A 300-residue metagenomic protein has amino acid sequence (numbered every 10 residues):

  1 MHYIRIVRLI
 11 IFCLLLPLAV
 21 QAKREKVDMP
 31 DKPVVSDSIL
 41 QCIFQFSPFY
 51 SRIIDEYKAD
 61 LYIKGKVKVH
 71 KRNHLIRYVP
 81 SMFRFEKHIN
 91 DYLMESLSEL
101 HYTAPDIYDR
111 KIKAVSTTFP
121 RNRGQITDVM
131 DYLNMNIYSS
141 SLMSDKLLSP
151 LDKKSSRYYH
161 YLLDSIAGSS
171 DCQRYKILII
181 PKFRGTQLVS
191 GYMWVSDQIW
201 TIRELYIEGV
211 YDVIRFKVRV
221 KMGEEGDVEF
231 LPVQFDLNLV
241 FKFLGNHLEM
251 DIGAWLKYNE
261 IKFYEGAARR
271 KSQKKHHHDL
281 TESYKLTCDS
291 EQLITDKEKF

Functional and structural regions predicted by a protein language model:
M1-S36: Bacterial Sec-dependent N-terminal signal peptides
I4-V7, L14, S51-I53, Y92 (+6 more regions): A generic structural signal for short, solvent-exposed coil/turn residues that cap or connect secondary-structure
V7-I10, I112, L178: Small/flexible residues
L14, L61, G209: Residues that line or immediately flank small-molecule/substrate-binding pockets and catalytic motifs
K23-R174, K182-L188, D251-F300: Structured extracytoplasmic
C172-S272: Gly/Pro-enriched, hydrophobic low-complexity segments that function as extracytoplasmic propeptides/linkers
